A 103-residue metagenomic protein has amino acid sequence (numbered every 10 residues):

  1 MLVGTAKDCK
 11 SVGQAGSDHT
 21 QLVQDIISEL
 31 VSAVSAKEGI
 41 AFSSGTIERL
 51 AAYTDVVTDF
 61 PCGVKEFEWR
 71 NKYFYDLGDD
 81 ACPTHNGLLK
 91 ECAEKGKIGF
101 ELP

Functional and structural regions predicted by a protein language model:
M1-V12: Substrate/ligand-engaging "lid" and interaction regions
S11-P103: NAD(P)-dependent Rossmann-like dehydrogenase/reductase catalytic/cofactor-binding core
